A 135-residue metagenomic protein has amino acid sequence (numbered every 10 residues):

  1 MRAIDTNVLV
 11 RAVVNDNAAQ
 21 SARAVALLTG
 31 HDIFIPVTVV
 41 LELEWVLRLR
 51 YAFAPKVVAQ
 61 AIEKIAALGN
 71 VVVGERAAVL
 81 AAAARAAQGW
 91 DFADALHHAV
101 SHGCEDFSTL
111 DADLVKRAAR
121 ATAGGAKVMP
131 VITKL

Functional and structural regions predicted by a protein language model:
M1-I35, R50-V57, T122-K127, K134-L135: Short, well-structured N-terminal submotif of metal-dependent ribonuclease cores
I4, L41-E42, R76: A generic alpha-helix surface/boundary motif
N7-V8, T38, A112-D113: Alpha-helix/helix-capping structural signal
Q20, V39-V40, V58, A78-V79: N-terminal alpha-helical segment
E42-N70, A83: Active-site-proximal, substrate-binding regions of enzyme catalytic domains and RNA-binding/basic surfaces
L68-A112: Active-site neighborhoods of divalent-metal-dependent phosphate/nucleic-acid chemistry enzymes
H102-L135: Acidic, PIN/NYN-like endoribonuclease modules and their adjacent C-terminal/linker elements
